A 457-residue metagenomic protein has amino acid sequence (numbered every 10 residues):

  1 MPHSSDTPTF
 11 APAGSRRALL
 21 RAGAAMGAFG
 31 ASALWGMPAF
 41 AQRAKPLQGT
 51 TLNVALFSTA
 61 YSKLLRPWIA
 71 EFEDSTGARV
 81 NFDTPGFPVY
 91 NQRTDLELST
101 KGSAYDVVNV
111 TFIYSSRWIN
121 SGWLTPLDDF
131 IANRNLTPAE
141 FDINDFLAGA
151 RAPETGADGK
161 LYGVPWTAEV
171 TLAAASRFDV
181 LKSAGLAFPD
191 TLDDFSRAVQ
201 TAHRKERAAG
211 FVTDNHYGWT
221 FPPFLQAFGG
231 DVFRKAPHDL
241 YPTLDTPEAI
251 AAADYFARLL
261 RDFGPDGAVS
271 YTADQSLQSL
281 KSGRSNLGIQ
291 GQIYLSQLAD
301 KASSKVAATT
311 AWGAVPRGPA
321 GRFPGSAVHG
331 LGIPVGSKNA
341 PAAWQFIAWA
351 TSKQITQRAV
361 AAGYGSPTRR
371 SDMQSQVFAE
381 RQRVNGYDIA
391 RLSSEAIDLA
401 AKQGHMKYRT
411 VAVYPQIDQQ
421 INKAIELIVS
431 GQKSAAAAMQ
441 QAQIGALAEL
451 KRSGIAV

Functional and structural regions predicted by a protein language model:
M1-A18, A22-A33, F40: N-terminal secretory signal peptides
H3, P8, K45-P46, R79 (+2 more regions): Conserved C-terminal helix/tail region of periplasmic/extracytoplasmic solute-binding proteins
F40, R151-A168, L172, S196-P242 (+2 more regions): Extracytoplasmic/periplasmic solute-binding protein
R43-A44, F112-T171, A307-G313, A396: Hinge/lid segment of periplasmic solute-binding proteins
K45, G49, D128-F146, G230-A251 (+6 more regions): Short, solvent-exposed loop/beta-turn-alpha elements that line the ligand-binding surface or hinge of extracytoplasmic
E71-F146, D179-D190, S279, N286-L287 (+1 more regions): Extracytoplasmic "Venus flytrap"/periplasmic binding protein-like
A132, I293-V306, G318-Q420: C-terminal lobe and pocket-closing loops of periplasmic/extracytoplasmic Venus-flytrap solute-binding proteins
V199-H203, H238-V269, A311, V315: Glycine-centered hinge/linker elements that transmit conformational signals in sensory and ligand-binding systems
